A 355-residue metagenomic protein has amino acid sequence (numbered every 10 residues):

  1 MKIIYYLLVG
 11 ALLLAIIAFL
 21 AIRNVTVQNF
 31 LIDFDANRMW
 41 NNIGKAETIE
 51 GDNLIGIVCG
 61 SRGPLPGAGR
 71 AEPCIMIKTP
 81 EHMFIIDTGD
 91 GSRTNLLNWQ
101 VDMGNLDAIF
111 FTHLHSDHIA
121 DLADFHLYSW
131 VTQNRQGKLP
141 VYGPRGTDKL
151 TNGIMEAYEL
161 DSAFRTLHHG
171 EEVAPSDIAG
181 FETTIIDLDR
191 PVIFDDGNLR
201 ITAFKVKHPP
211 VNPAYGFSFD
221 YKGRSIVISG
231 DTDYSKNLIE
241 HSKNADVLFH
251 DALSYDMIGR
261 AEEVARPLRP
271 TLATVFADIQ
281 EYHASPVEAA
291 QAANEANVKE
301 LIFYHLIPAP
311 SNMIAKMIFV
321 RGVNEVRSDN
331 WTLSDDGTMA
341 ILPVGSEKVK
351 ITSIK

Functional and structural regions predicted by a protein language model:
K2-I226, M313-K350: Binuclear metal-dependent hydrolase catalytic cores
K2-R23, G216, S225-V227, D233-D335: Cap/insert and terminal regions of metallo-dependent hydrolase folds
I354-K355: Short, solvent-exposed mixed-charge patches
